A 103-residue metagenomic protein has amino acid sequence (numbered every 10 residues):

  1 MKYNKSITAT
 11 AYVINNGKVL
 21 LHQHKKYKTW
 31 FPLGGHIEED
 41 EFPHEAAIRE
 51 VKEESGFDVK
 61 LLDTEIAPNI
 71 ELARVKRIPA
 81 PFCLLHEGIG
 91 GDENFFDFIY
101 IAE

Functional and structural regions predicted by a protein language model:
M1-P32, V59-D63: N-terminal strand-loop-strand
K2, Q23, K52, G91-E93: Sterically constrained small-residue positions within well-ordered secondary structures of folded domains
N4, H36, D40, E93: Aromatic-acidic/polar surface patches that form glycan- and anion
H22-H24, H36, H44, H86: Histidine (H) residue identity feature
L33-E71: The catalytic Nudix box helix
G56-E103: Active-site segment of metal-dependent pyrophosphate-handling enzymes, primarily the Nudix hydrolase catalytic core
